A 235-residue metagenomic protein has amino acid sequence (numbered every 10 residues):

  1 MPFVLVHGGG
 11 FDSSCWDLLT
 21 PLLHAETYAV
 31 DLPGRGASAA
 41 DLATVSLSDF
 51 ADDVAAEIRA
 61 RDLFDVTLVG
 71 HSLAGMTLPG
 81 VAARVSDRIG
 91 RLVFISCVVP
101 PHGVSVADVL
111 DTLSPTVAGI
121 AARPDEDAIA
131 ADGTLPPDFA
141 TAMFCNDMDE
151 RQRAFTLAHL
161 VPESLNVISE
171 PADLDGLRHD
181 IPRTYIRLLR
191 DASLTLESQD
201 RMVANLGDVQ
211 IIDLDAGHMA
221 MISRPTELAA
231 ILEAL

Functional and structural regions predicted by a protein language model:
M1-A39: Conserved HGGG/HGGXW glycine-rich cap/lid loop of the alpha/beta-hydrolase fold
L18, G80-R84: Active-site signature of alpha/beta-hydrolase-fold catalytic machinery across serine- and Asp/Cys-nucleophile hydrolases
Y28, L32-T67, A83-R84, S105-D111 (+1 more regions): Active-site loop/oxyanion-hole signature of alpha/beta-hydrolase fold enzymes
V69-A74, L78: Gly/Ala-rich beta-loop-alpha elbow adjacent to hydrolase catalytic centers
A83, D87-I89, V93-A130, P136-P137 (+3 more regions): Flexible "cap/lid" loop of the alpha/beta hydrolase fold
I129-L177: Conserved alpha/beta-hydrolase catalytic His-Asp/Glu region
V161-T226: Conserved serine/cysteine hydrolase catalytic core
